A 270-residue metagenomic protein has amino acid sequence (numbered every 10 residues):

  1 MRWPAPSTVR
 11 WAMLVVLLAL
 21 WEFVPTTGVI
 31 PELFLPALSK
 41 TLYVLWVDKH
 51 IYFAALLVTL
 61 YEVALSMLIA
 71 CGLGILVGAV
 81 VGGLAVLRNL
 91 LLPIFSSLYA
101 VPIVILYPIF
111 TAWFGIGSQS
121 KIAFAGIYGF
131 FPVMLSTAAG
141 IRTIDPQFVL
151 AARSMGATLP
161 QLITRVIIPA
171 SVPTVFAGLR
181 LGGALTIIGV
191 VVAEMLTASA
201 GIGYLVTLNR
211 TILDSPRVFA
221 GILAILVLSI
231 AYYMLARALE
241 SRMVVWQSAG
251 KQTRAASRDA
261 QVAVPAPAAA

Functional and structural regions predicted by a protein language model:
R2, T26-C71: Periplasmic/extracellular loop-to-transmembrane helix junction in inner-membrane transport proteins
A5-T27: N-terminal signal-anchor transmembrane alpha helix
S66-F95, A112: Transmembrane-helix boundary motif in ABC transporter permease subunits
A85, R142, P173, F219-A270: C-terminal transmembrane helix and the adjacent membrane-cytosol boundary/short C-terminal tail of inner/organellar
S96-P132, A139-G140: Generic hydrophobic transmembrane alpha-helix motif, especially the helices
T111-A112, I141, I188-A224, V244-R254: Glycine-rich helix-loop "coupling/hinge" segments at transmembrane-helix boundaries in multipass transporters
A123-I127, L159-A193, A220, I225 (+1 more regions): Transmembrane alpha-helices
V133-S136, G140-L181, I202, V206: Short cytoplasmic-facing helical segments at TM-TM junctions of multi-pass membrane proteins
